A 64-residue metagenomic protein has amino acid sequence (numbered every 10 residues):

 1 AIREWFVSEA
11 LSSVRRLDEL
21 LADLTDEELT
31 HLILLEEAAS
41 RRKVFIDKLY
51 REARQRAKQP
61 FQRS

Functional and structural regions predicted by a protein language model:
A1-K58: Eukaryotic low-complexity, mixed-charge intrinsically disordered interaction/regulatory segments enriched in acidic
K58-S64: Cysteine-rich, disulfide-bonded extracellular modules and peptides in secreted proteins and receptor ectodomains
